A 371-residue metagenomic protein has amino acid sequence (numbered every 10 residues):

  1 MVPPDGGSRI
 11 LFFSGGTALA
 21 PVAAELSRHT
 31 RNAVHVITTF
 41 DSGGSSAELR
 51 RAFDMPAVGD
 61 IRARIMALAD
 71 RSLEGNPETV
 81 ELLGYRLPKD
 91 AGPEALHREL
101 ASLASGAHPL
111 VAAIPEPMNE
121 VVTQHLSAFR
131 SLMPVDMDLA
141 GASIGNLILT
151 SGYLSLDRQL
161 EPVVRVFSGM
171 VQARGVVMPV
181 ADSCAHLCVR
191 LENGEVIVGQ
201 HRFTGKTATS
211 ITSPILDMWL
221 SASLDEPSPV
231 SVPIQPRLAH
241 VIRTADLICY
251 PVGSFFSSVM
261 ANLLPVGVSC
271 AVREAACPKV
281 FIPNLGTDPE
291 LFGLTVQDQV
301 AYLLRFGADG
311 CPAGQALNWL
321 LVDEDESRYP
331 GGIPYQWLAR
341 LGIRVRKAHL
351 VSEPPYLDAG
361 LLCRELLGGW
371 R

Functional and structural regions predicted by a protein language model:
M1-I10, T17-H35, G43-G44, N146-C249 (+1 more regions): Conserved catalytic alpha/beta core of Sir2/sirtuin-type deacylases, generalized to analogous enzyme cores that bind
F12-F13, A142: Generic detector of intrinsically disordered, low-complexity, polar/charged segments
F40-L216: Electropositive, gly/pro-rich neighborhoods at or near active sites that engage anionic ligands
